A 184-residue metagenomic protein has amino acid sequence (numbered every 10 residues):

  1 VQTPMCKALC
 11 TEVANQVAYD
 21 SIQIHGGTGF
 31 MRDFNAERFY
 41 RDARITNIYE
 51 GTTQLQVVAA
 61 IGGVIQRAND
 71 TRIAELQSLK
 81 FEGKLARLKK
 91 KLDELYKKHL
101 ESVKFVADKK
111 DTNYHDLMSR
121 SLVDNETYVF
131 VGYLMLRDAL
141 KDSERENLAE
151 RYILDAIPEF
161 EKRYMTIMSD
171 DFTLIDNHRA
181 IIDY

Functional and structural regions predicted by a protein language model:
V1-Y184: Flavin-dependent oxidoreductase catalytic core characteristic of acyl-CoA dehydrogenase/oxidase-like enzymes
